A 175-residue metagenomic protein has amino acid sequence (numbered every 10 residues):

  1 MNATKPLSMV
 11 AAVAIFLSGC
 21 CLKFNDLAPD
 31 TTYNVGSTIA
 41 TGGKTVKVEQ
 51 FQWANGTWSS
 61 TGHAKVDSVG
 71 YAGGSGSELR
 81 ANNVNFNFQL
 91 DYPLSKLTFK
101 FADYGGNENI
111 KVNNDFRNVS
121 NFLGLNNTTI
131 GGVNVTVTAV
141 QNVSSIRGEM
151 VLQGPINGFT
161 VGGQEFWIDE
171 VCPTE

Functional and structural regions predicted by a protein language model:
M1-M9: Bacterial N-terminal signal peptides that target proteins for export
A3, C20-C21: Intrinsic low-complexity, intrinsically disordered segments enriched in polar/basic residues
S8-A12, D30: Short N-terminal leader segment in a subset of presequences, especially plant chloroplast and some mitochondrial
V13-G19: Hydrophobic h-region of N-terminal signal peptides that target proteins for export in Gram-negative bacteria
C21-E175: Surface-exposed, well-ordered secondary-structure segments
